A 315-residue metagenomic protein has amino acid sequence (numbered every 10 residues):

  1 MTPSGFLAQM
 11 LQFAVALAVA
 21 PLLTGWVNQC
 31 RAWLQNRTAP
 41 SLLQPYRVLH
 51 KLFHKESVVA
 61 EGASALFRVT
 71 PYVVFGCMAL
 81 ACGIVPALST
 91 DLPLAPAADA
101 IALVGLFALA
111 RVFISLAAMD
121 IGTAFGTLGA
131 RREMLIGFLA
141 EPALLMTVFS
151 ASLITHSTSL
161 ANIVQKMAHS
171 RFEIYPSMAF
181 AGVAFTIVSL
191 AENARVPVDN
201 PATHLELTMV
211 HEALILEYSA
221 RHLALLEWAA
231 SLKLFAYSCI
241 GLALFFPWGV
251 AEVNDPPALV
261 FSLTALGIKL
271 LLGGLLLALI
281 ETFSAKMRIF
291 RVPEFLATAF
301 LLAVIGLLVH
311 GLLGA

Functional and structural regions predicted by a protein language model:
Q9-A20, A95-A108, R171-E192, L259-S262: Alpha-helical transmembrane segments
P21-C30, A108-A118, V183-N200, L271-T282: Transmembrane alpha-helical segments that form the membrane-embedded catalytic/substrate-channel core of multi-pass
N36-F53, N200-H222: Juxtamembrane inter-helical linkers in multi-pass membrane proteins
V48-F67, T123-L128, I215-H222: Cytosolic juxtamembrane amphipathic/interface segments immediately preceding and feeding into a transmembrane helix
L92-P93, S150-F180: Juxtamembrane/interfacial segments at transmembrane-helix boundaries in multi-pass membrane proteins
A102-A117, F138-T155: Mid-bilayer segments of alpha-helical transmembrane spans in multi-pass integral membrane proteins that mediate
L276-L302: Interfacial loop-to-transmembrane junctions
G306-A315: Juxtamembrane boundary at the C-terminal end of a transmembrane helix
